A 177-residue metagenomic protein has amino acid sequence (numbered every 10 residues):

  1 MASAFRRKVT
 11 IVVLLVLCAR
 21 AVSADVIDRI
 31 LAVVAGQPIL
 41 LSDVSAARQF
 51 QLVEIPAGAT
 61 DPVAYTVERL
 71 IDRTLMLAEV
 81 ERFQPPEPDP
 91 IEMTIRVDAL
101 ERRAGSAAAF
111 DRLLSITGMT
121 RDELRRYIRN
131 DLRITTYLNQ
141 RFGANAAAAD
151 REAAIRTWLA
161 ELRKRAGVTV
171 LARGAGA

Functional and structural regions predicted by a protein language model:
T10-V16: Hydrophobic helical h-region of N-terminal Sec-dependent signal peptides in bacterial secretory/periplasmic proteins
C18-A21: N-terminal signal peptide c-region/cleavage motif recognized by signal peptidases
S23-D131, T135: N-terminal targeting/tethering segments
I95, D111, R133-A177: A C-terminal, polar beta->alpha supersecondary segment
